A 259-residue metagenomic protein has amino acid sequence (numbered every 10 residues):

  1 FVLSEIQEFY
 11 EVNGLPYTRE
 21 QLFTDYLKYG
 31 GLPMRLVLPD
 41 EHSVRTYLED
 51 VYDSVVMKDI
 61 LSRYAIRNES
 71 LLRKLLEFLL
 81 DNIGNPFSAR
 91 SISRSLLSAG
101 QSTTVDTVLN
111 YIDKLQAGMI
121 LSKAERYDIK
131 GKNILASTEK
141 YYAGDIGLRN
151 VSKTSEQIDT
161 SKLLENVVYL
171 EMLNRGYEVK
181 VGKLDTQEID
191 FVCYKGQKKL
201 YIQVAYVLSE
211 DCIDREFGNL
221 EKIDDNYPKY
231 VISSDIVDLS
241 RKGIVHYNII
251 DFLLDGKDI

Functional and structural regions predicted by a protein language model:
F1-Q7: Alpha-helical sensor/transducer elements of the RecA-like P-loop NTPase core
E8-D53: Amphipathic alpha-helical "lid/sensor" segments that cap RecA-like P-loop NTPase cores
F23, Y169, F217-E221: Short amphipathic alpha-helical segments and helix-helix/interface helices
L36-K198: Accessory nucleic acid-recognition modules appended to NTPase machines
G182-K183, Y206-I250: Catalytic cores of nucleic-acid endonucleases
K198-L200, P228: Structural motif
F252-I259: Non-catalytic C-terminal interaction segments of nucleic acid-processing enzymes
